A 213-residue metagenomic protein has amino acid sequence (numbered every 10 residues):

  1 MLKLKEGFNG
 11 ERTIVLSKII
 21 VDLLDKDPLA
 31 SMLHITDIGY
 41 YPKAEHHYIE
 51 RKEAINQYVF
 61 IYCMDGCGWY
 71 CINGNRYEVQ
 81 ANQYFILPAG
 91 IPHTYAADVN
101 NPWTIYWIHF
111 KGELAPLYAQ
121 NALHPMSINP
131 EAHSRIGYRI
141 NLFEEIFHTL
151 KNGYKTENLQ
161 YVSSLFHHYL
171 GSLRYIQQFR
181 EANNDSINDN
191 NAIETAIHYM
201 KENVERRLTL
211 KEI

Functional and structural regions predicted by a protein language model:
M1-H34, R51, I128, T149 (+2 more regions): A short, N-terminal "cap"/entry segment at the start of jelly-roll beta-barrel domains of the cupin/DSBH fold
A30-P125: N-terminal regulatory/effector-sensing and dimerization cores that precede helix-turn-helix DNA-binding domains
H34, V59-Y62, Y138-E145, L165 (+1 more regions): Amphipathic, well-ordered alpha-helical segments in soluble domains
A115, I136-R139: Mobile beta-alpha loop/short-helix "lid" or hinge segments that flank ligand
L117, E145-L150: Juxtamembrane segments at transmembrane-helix boundaries in multi-pass signal-transduction membrane proteins
P125-G137, L150-S164, L170-E212: Short, Lys/Arg-enriched, Trp-marked, Pro/Gly-tolerant hinge/linker segments that flank
